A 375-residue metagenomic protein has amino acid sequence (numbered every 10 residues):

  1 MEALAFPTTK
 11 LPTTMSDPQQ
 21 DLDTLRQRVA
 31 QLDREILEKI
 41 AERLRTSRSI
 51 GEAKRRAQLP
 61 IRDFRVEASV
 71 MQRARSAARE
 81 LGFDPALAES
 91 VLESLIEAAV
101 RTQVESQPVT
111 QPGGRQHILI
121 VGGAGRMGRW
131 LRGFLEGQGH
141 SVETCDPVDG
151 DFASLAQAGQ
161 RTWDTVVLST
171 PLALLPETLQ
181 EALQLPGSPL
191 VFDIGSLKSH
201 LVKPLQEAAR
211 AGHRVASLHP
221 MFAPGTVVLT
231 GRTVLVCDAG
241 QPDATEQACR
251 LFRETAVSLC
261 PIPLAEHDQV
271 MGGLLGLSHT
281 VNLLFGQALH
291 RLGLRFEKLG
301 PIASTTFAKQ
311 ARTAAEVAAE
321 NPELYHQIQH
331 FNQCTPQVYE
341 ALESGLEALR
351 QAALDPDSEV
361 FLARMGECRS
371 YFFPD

Functional and structural regions predicted by a protein language model:
L4-P7, L11-Q116: Extended, charge-rich alpha-helical interface modules
L119-G122: Conserved N-terminal Rossmann-fold NAD(P)-binding element of oxidoreductases
R126-M127: Hydrophobic/small residue at the entry helix of a nucleotide-binding pocket
E136-L155: NAD(P)-binding Rossmann-fold cofactor-contacting core
A158-R161, T165-A208: Rossmann-fold NAD(P) dinucleotide-binding segment
L197-L201, L205-S258, M271: Rossmann-fold dinucleotide-binding core
T233-A315: Internal alpha-helical scaffold of NAD(P)-dependent oxidoreductase catalytic cores
K298-P374: Interdomain hinge/lid region at the active-site interface of Rossmann-like NAD(P)-dependent oxidoreductases
